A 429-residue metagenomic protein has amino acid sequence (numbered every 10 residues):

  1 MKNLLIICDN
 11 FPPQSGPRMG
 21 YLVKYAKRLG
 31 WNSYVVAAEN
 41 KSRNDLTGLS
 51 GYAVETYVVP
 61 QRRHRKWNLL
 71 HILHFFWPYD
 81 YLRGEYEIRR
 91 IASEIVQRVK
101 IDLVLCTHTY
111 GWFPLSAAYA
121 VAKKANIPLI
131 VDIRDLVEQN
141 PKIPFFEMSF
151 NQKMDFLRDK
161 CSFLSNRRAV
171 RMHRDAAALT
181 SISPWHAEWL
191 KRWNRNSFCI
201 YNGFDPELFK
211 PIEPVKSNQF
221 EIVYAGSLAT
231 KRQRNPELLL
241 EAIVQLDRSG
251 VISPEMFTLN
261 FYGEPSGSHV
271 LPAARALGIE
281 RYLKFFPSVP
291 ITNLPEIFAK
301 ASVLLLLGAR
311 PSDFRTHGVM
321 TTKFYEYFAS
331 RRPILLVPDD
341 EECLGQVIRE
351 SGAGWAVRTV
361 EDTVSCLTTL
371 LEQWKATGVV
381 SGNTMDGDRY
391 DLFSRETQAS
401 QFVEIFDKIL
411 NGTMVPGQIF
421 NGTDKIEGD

Functional and structural regions predicted by a protein language model:
M1-P60, A178, T413-V415, F420 (+1 more regions): N-terminal subdomain of nucleotide-sugar transferases
F113, A120-K124, V137-Q139, Q152-L179: Membrane-proximal helix-turn-helix segments that form the acceptor-binding/catalytic region of lipid-linked
A177, F298-H317: Acidic donor-binding loop of glycosyltransferase active sites
I182-W185, G203: Carbohydrate-associated surface elements
F204-Q219: Acidic anion/phosphate-binding donor-loop and adjacent secondary structure in glycosyltransferase catalytic cores
V215-P236, L240-E241, Q398: Conserved donor-binding/catalytic core segment of Leloir-type glycosyltransferases
M256-F257, G263, S268-P295: Nucleotide-activated donor-binding/catalytic signature segment of Leloir-type glycosyltransferases, i.e., the conserved
R358-V364, K375-N411: A charged, aromatic-enriched C-terminal amphipathic alpha-helix characteristic of glycosyltransferases across folds
